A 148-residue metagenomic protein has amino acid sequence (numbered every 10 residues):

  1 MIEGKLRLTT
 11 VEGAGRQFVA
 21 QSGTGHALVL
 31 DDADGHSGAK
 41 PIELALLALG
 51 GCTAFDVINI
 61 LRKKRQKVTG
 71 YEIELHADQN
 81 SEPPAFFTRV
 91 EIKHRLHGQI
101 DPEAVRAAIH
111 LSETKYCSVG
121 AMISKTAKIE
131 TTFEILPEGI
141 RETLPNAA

Functional and structural regions predicted by a protein language model:
M1-L47, I58-A148: Extended beta-strand/beta-hairpin segments
